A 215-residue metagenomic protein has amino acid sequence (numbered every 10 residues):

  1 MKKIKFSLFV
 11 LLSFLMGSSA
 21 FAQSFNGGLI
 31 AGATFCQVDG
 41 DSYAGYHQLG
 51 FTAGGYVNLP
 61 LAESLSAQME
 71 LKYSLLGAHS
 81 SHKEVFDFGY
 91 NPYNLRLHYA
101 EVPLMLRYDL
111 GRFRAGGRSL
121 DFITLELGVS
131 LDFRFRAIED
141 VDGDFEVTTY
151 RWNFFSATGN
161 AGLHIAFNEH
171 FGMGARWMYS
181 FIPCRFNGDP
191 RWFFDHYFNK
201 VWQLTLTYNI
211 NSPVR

Functional and structural regions predicted by a protein language model:
A22-F25, L61-S64, G111-F122, S212-R215: Short loop/turn motifs that connect adjacent beta-strands in outer-membrane beta-barrel proteins
A22-Y56, R134, T205-R215: Short glycine/proline- and aromatic-enriched beta-strand/turn motifs that initiate or cap beta-hairpins
F25-A31, A67-M69, V102, D121-V129 (+2 more regions): Transmembrane beta-strands of outer-membrane beta-barrel proteins
A33-Q37, Y73-G77, L110, V129-A137 (+2 more regions): Transmembrane beta-strands of outer-membrane beta-barrel pores
V38-G45, L75-H98, F135-F155, C184-Y197: Flexible, solvent-exposed loop segments that connect beta-strands
L49-G55, A100-L104, I123, A157-A161 (+1 more regions): Hydrophobic, lipid-facing positions within transmembrane beta-strands of outer-membrane proteins
V57-L59, Y108-L110, F133, I165-F167 (+1 more regions): Residue-level signature of outer-membrane beta-barrel architecture
E70, S74-H82, F154-R215: Predominantly the C-terminal beta-signal and adjacent terminal strand-loop region of outer-membrane beta-barrel
